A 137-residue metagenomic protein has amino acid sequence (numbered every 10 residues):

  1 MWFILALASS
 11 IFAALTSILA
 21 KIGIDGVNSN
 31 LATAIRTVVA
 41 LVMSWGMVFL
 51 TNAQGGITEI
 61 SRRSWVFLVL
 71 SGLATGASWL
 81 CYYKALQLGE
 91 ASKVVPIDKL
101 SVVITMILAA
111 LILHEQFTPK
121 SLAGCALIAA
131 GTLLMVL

Functional and structural regions predicted by a protein language model:
M1-A8, V27, A40-L68, W79-L88 (+1 more regions): Membrane-interface interhelical linkers
M1-L31: Glycine-/small-residue-enriched transmembrane alpha-helix faces in small-molecule transporters and effluxers
I4, A8-I11, I35-V39, V66 (+3 more regions): Hydrophobic residues within alpha-helical transmembrane segments of multi-pass solute transporters/permease subunits
L5, F12, L19, A74-A77 (+4 more regions): Hydrophobic residues within membrane-embedded alpha-helical segments of Major Facilitator Superfamily
G23, A32, A85, L111-L113 (+1 more regions): Hydrophobic/aromatic residues within transmembrane alpha-helices of multi-pass small-molecule transporters
L31-V38, L86-M106: Helix-helix packing/entry segments at the starts of transmembrane helices
S44, K120-V136: Hydrophobic transmembrane alpha-helices of multi-pass small-molecule transport proteins
V102-L122: C-terminal transmembrane-helix exit sites in multi-pass transporters
